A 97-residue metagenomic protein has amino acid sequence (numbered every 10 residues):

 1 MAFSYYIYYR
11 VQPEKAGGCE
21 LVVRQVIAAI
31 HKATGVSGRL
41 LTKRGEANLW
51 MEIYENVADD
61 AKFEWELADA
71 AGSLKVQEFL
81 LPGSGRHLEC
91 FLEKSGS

Functional and structural regions predicted by a protein language model:
M1-L21: A contiguous binding-surface segment within folded domains or other stable secondary-structure elements
S4-Y9, R39-L67: Short, well-ordered beta-strand segments in beta-rich or mixed alpha/beta enzyme and ligand-binding folds
I7, A68-A71, L80-P82: Core catalytic alpha/beta fold that binds nucleotide/phospho-ligands
V11-P13, N56-A58, L92-K94: Non-catalytic surface loops within mature trypsin-like serine protease
K15-G17, D60-K62, G96: Residue-level signal for secondary-structure boundary sites
K15-S37: Short amphipathic alpha-helical segments
L21-V26, F63-K75: Short amphipathic alpha-helices in soluble, non-transmembrane regions that often serve as interface/regulatory elements
S37-L49, K75-S97: Glycine-rich beta-strand-turn "strand-cap" elements at beta-sheet edges
